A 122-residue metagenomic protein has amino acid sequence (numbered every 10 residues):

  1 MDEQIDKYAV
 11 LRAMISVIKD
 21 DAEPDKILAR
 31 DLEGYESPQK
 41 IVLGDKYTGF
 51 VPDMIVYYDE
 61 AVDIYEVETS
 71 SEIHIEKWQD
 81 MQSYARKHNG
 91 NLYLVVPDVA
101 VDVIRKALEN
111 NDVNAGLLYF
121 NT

Functional and structural regions predicted by a protein language model:
M1-L11, D20-E60: Active-site metal-binding core of divalent-cation-utilizing nuclease and nuclease-like domains
K7-I15, H74-Q79: Well-ordered, non-membrane alpha-helical segments in soluble/globular domains
K19-K26, R86-Y93, N111-L117: Structural alpha-beta junctions
R30-D31, E66-S71, V95-D98: Structural motif
P52-W78: Conserved catalytic cores of phosphodiester-cleaving nucleases, focusing on short active-site segments
H74-P97, V101-A107: Short, charged, amphipathic alpha-helix that recurs within catalytic cores of restriction-modification and other
D98-T122: Domain-level recognition of nuclease-like catalytic cores that cleave nucleotide substrates
